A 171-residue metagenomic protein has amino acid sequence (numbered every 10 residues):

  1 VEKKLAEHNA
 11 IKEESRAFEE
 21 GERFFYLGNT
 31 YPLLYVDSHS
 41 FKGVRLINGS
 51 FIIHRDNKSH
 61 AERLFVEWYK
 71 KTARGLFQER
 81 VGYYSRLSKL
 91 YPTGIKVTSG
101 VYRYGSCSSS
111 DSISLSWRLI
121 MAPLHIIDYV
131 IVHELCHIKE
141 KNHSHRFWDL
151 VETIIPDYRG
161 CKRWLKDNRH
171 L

Functional and structural regions predicted by a protein language model:
V1-Y129, I138-L171: Active-site-proximal or metal-binding-adjacent scaffold patches in catalytic folds
E134: Walker B catalytic acidic pair
